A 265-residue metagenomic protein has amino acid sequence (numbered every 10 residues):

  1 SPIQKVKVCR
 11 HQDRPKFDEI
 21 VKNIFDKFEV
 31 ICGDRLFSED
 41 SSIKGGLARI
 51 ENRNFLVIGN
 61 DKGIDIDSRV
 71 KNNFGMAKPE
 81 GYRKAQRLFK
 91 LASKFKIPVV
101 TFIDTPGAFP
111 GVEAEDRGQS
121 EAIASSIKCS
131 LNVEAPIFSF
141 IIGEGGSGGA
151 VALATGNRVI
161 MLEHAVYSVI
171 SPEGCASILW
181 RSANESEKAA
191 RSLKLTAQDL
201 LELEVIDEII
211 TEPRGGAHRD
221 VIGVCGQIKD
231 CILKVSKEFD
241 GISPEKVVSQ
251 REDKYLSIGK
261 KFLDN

Functional and structural regions predicted by a protein language model:
P2-S177, R181-N184, R191-N265: Terminal-region recognition feature
